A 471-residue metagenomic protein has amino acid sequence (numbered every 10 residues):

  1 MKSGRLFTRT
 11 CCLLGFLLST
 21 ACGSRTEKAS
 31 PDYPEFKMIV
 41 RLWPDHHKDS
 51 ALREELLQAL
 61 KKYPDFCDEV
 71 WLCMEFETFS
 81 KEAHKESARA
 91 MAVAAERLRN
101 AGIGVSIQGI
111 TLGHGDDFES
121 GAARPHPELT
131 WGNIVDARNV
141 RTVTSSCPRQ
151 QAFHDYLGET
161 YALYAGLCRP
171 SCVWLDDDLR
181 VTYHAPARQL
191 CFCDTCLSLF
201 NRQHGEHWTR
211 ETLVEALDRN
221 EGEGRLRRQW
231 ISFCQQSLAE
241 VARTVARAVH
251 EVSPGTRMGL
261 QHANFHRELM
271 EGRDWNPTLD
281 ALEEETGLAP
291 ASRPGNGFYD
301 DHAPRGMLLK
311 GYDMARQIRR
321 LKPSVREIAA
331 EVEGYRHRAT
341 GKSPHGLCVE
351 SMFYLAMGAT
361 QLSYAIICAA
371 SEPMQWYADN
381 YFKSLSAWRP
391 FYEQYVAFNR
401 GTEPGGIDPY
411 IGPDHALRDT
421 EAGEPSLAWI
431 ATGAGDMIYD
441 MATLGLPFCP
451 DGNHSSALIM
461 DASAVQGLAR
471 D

Functional and structural regions predicted by a protein language model:
A21-I110, T142-T144, Q151, D155 (+5 more regions): Mature N-terminal, pre-catalytic/accessory segment of carbohydrate-active enzymes
F36-H46, S106-I110, W174-D177, Q229-R273 (+1 more regions): Aromatic-lined carbohydrate-recognition surfaces of secreted/lumenal glycan-active proteins
V40-D49, E75-E86, N139-D155, E223-A239 (+4 more regions): The substrate-binding groove and active-site-proximal loops of carbohydrate-active enzymes, especially glycoside
A51-E77, L167-P170, S351-Q361, D440 (+1 more regions): Catalytic domains of carbohydrate-active enzymes, especially glycoside hydrolases
Y63, F118, S171, T182-Y183 (+3 more regions): Hydrophobic targeting/anchoring helices
I107-C168, A185, G205-I231: Active-site-adjacent "subsite" loops/lids of carbohydrate-active enzymes
L167, C191-M258: Active-site neighborhood of glycoside hydrolase catalytic domains
S426-D471: Helical hinge/lid and interdomain linker segments adjacent to catalytic or ligand-binding clefts that mediate domain
